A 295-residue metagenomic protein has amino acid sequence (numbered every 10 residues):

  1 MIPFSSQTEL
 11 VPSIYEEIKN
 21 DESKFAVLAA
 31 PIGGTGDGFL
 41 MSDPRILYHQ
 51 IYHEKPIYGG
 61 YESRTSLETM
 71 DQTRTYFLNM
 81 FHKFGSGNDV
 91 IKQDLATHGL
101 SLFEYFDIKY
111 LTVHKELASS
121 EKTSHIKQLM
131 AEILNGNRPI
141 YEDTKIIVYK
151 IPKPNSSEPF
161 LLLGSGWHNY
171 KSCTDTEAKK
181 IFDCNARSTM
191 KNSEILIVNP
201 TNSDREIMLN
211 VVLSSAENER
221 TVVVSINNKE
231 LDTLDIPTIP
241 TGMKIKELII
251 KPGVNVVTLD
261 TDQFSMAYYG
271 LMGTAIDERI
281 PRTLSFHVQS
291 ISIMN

Functional and structural regions predicted by a protein language model:
M1-G164: Extracytoplasmic
N20, M190, P200-N202, E217 (+2 more regions): Surface-exposed coil/turn segments at beta-strand junctions on protein surfaces, enriched
Q50, V223-S225, I291: Short aromatic-centered micro-motifs
I126, E219-E230: Short, surface-exposed beta-strand/strand-loop-strand elements in extracellular ectodomains
P152-D204, V212-E219, S265-N295: Glycan-recognition and processing domains
S193-I195, T241-K246: Short strand-edge motifs at loop-to-beta-strand transitions and within beta-strands of extracellular beta-rich domains
R205-V211, V224, K244-K246, I250-L271: Short, well-structured beta-strand segments within conserved domains
K229-I239: Solvent-exposed serine/threonine-rich low-complexity stretches and specific carbohydrate-binding patches
